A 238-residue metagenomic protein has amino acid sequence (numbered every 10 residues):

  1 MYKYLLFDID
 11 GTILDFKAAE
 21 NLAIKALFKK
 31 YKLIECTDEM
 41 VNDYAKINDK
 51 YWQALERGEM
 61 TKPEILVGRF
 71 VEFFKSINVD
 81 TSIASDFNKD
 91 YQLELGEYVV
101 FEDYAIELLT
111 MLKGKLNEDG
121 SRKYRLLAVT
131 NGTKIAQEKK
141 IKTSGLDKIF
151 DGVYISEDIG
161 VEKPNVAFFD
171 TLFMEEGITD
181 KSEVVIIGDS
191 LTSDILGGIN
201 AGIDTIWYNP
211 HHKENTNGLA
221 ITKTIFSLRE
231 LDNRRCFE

Functional and structural regions predicted by a protein language model:
M1-L5, T110, L127, G132-E238: Asp-based, Mg2+/Mn2+-dependent phosphohydrolase catalytic module
Y2-E102: N-terminal helical cap/lid subdomain that shapes the substrate entry/recognition surface in HAD-like hydrolases
F28, F74, L116, I141 (+2 more regions): Conserved hydrophobic residues forming the short capping helix/wall of the S-adenosyl-L-methionine
K30-Y31, I77, K115, D119 (+2 more regions): Solvent-exposed amphipathic alpha-helical surface segments
I34, D80, K115, D147-D151 (+1 more regions): Conserved H-loop
L66-R69, L108, F168: Internal, well-ordered alpha-helical segments in soluble enzyme and binding-protein domains
A84, D90-E94, Y98, S121-K123 (+2 more regions): Conserved acidic, metal-coordinating active-site core of Asp-based, Mg2+-dependent phosphoryl-transfer enzymes
Y104-K123: Catalytic-core regions built around general acid/base machinery
